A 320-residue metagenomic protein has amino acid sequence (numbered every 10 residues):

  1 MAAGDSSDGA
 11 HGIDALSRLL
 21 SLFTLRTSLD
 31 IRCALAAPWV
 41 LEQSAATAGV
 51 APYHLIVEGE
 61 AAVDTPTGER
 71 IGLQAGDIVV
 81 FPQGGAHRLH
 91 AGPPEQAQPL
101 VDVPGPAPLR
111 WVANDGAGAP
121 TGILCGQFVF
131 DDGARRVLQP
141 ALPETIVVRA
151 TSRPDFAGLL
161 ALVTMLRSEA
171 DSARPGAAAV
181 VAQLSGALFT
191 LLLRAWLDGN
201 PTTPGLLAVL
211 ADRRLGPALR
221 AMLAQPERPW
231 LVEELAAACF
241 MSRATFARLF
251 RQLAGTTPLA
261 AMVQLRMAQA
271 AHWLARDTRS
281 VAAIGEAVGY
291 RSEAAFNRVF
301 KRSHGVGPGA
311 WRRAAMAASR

Functional and structural regions predicted by a protein language model:
M1-I78, G85-N114: Generic protein-terminus/edge-of-domain signal
I56, R228, D277-T278, G289: Flexible coil/turn residues that form the inter-helical turn or adjacent wing/linker of helix-turn-helix
G59, A161-E169, P217-Q225, Q269 (+1 more regions): Solvent-exposed, amphipathic alpha-helical segments
G59, G92, E169-S172, A195 (+4 more regions): Generic structural signal for alpha-helix termini and adjacent loop/cap motifs
A62, R70, P229, T278-R279 (+1 more regions): Residue at a beta-strand N-cap/secondary-structure junction
A113-I123: Glycine- and charge-enriched low-complexity intrinsically disordered segments
L124-Q139, E144-R220: An amphipathic alpha-helical interaction segment
A187, L191-L197, P217-A268, G285-A314: Basic/polar phosphate-binding segments, predominantly the helix-turn-helix DNA-binding elements of transcriptional
